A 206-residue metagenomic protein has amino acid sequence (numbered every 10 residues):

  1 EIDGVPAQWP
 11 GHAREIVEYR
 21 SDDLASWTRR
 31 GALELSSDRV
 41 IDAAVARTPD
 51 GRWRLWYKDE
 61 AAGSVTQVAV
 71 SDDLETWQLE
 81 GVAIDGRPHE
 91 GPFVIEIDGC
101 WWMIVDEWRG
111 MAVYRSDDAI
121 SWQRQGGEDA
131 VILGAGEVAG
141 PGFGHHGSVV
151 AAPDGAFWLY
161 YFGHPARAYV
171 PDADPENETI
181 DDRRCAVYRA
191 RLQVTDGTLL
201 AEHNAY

Functional and structural regions predicted by a protein language model:
E1-Y206: Carbohydrate-active catalytic/glycan-binding domains of CAZyme proteins, especially the secreted or lumenal ectodomains
